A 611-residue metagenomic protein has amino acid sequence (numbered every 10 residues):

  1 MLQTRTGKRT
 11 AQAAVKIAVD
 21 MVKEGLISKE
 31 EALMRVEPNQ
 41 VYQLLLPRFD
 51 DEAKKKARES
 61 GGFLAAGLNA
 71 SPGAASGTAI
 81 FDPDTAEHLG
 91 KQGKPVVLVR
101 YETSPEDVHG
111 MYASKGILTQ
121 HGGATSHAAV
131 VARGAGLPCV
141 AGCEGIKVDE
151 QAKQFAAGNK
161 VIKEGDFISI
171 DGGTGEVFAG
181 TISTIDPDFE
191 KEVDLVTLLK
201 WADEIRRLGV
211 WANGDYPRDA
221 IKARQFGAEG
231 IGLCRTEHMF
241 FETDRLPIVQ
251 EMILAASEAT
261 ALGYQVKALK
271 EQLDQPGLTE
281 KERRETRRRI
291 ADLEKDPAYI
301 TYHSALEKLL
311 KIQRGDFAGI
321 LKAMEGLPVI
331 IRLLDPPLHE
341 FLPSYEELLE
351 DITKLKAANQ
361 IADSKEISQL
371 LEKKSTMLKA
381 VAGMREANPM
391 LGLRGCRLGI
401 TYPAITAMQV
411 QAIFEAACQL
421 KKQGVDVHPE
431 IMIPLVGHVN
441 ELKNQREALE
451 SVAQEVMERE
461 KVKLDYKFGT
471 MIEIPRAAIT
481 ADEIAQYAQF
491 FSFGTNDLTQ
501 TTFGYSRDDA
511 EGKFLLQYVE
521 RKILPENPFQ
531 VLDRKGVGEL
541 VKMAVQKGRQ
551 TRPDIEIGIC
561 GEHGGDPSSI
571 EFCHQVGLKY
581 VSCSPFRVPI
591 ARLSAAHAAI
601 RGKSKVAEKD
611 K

Functional and structural regions predicted by a protein language model:
M1-G7: Conserved metal-phosphate-binding beta-hairpin within the catalytic cores of diverse ATP-dependent phosphoryl-transfer
R5, E30-S104, H109, G116-I117: Long, charge-dense accessory insertions within large macromolecular proteins
L46-R48, T78-T85, G93-P95, Y101-L233 (+2 more regions): Acidic, glycine-rich flexible loop/linker segments
P72-G73, K91-Q92, S104-P105, V161-I162 (+6 more regions): Short flexible coil/turn linkers enriched for glycine and charged/polar residues that connect secondary-structure
S76, P83-T85, Q92, V97 (+3 more regions): Flexible, glycine/threonine-enriched loop-and-boundary segments that flank and lead into catalytic domains of large
F189-K191, W201-K611: Conserved alpha/beta-domain cores
